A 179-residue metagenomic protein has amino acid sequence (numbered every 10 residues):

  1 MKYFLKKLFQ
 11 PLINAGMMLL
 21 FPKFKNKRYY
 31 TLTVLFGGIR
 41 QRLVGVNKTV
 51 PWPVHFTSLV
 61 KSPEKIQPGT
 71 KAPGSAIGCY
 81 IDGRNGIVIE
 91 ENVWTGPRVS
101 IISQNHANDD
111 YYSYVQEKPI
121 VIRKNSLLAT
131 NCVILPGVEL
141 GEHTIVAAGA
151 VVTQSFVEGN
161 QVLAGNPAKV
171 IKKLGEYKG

Functional and structural regions predicted by a protein language model:
M1-S103, N108, K124, E142 (+3 more regions): Domain-scale signature associated with acetyltransferase and cell-envelope carbohydrate enzymes
N108-Q116: Short helix/strand-bridging catalytic loops that position acidic/His residues to coordinate divalent metals and engage
V115-I134, N166-G179: C-terminal segments of enzyme domains that contribute to small-molecule binding surfaces
P119-I120, G137-V138, N160: A short, glycine- and basic residue-enriched loop/turn that sits immediately adjacent to a domain's principal
L127, I145, V162-A164: Short-chain dehydrogenase/reductase
N131-I145, A150-S155: Beta-rich strand-turn-strand
